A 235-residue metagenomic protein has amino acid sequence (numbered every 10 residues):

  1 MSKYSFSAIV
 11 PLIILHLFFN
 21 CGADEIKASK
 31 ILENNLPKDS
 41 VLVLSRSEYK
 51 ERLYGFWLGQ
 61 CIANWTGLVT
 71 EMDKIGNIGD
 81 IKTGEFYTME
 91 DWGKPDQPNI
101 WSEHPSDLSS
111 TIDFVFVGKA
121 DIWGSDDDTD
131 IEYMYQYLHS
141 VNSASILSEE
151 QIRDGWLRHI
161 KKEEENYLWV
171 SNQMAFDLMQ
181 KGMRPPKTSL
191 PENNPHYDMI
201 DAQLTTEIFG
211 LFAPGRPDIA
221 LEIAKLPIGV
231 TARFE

Functional and structural regions predicted by a protein language model:
M1-A28: Bacterial Sec-dependent N-terminal signal peptides
G22-E235: Structured, active/binding-site neighborhoods that engage oxygen-rich ligands
